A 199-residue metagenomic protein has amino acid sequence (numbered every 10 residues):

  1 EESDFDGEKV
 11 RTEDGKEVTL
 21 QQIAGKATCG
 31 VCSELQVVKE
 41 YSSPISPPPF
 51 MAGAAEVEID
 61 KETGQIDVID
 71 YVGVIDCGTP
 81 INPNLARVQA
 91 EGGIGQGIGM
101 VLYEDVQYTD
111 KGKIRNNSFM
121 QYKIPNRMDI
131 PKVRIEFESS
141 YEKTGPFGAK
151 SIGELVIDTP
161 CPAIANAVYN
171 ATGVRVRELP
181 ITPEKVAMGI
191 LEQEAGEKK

Functional and structural regions predicted by a protein language model:
E1-K199: Cofactor-binding beta-sheet edge motifs in enzyme active sites
